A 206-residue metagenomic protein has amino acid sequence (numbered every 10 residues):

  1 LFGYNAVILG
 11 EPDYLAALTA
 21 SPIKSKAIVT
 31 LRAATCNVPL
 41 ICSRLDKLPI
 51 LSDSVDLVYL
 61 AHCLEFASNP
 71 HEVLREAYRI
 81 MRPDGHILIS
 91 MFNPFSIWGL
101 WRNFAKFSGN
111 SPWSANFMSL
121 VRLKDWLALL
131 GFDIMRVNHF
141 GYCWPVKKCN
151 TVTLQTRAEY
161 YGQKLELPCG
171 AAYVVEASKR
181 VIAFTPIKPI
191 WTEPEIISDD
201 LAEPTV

Functional and structural regions predicted by a protein language model:
L1-L48: Class I SAM-dependent methyltransferase SAM/SAH-binding core
D46-V58: A short acidic, Gly/Pro-enriched loop at the edge of an enzyme's catalytic core that lines a small-molecule cofactor
D56-H71: A short SAM/SAH-binding and catalytic strip from SAM-dependent methyltransferases
H71-H86: A short glycine-rich, Lys/Arg-flanked "PGG" loop and its adjoining helix->strand segment in the class I
H86-S114: Conserved class I S-adenosyl-L-methionine
S114-V137: Short alpha-helix
I134-Y160, P168-C169: Conserved catalytic loop of SAM-dependent methyltransferase domains
R157-V206: C-terminal lobe and adjacent flexible extensions of AdoMet/dcAdoMet transferase-like proteins
